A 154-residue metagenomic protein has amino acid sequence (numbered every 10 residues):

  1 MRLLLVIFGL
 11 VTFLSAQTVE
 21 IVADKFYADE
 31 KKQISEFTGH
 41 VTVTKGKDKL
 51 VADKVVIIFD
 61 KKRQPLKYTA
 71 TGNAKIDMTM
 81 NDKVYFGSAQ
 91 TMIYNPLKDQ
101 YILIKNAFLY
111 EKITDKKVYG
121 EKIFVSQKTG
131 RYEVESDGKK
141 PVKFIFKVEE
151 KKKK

Functional and structural regions predicted by a protein language model:
M1-K154: Mature-chain termini and adjacent capping regions
